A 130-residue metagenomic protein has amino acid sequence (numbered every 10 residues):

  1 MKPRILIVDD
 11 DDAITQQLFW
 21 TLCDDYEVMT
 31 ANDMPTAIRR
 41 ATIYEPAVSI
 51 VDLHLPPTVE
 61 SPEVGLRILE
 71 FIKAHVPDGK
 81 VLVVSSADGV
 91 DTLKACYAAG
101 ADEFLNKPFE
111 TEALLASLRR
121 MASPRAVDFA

Functional and structural regions predicted by a protein language model:
D12-M29, M121: Two-component/phosphorelay signaling modules centered on CheY-like receiver
N32-V48, D52, P56: Acidic, metal-coordinating helix/loop segments flanking the phosphotransfer/catalytic sites of two-component signaling
T36, D91, F109-L118: C-terminal output helix
R39, S61-P77: Short amphipathic alpha-helix used as the core "switch/output" element in two-component signaling
S49, V81, F104-L105: Two-component signal transduction core modules
R67, D88-E103: Alpha4 helix (beta4-alpha4-beta5 surface) of REC/receiver domains from two-component response regulators
A116-A130: The C-terminal output helix
